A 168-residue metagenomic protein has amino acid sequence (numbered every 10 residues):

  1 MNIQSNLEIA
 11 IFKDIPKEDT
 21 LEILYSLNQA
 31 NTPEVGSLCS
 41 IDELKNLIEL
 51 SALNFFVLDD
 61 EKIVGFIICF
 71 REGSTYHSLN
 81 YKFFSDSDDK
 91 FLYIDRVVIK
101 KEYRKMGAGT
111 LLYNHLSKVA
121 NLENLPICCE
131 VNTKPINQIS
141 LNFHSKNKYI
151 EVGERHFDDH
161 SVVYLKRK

Functional and structural regions predicted by a protein language model:
N2-D42, L58, K62-V64: Short amphipathic alpha-helix that is part of the acyltransferase structural core
A52-R71: Conserved beta-hairpin
I68-R96: Conserved acyl-donor/pantetheine-binding loop and adjacent beta-alpha core of acyl/acetyltransferases and related
S85, D95-R104, T133-K134: A short, internal acetyl-CoA/4′-phosphopantetheine-binding micro-motif in the GNAT/acyltransferase core
I99, K105-K118: Conserved acetyl-CoA-binding loop-helix of GNAT-fold acetyltransferases
A120-T133: Conserved GNAT acetyl-CoA-binding A-motif
T133-G153: Conserved active-site alpha-helix within GNAT-family acetyltransferase domains
E154-K168: C-terminal "cap" of GNAT-fold acetyltransferases
